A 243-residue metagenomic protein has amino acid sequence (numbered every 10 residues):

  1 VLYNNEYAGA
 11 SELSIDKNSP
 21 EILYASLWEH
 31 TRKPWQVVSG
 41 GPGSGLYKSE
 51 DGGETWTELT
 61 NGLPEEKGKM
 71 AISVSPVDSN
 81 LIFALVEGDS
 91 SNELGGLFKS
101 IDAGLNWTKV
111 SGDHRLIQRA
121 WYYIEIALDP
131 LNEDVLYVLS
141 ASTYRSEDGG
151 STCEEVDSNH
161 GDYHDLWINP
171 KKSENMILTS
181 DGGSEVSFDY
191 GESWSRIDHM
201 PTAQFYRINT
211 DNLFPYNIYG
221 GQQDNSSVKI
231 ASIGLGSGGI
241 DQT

Functional and structural regions predicted by a protein language model:
V1-T243: Beta-propeller blade termini and top-face loops
